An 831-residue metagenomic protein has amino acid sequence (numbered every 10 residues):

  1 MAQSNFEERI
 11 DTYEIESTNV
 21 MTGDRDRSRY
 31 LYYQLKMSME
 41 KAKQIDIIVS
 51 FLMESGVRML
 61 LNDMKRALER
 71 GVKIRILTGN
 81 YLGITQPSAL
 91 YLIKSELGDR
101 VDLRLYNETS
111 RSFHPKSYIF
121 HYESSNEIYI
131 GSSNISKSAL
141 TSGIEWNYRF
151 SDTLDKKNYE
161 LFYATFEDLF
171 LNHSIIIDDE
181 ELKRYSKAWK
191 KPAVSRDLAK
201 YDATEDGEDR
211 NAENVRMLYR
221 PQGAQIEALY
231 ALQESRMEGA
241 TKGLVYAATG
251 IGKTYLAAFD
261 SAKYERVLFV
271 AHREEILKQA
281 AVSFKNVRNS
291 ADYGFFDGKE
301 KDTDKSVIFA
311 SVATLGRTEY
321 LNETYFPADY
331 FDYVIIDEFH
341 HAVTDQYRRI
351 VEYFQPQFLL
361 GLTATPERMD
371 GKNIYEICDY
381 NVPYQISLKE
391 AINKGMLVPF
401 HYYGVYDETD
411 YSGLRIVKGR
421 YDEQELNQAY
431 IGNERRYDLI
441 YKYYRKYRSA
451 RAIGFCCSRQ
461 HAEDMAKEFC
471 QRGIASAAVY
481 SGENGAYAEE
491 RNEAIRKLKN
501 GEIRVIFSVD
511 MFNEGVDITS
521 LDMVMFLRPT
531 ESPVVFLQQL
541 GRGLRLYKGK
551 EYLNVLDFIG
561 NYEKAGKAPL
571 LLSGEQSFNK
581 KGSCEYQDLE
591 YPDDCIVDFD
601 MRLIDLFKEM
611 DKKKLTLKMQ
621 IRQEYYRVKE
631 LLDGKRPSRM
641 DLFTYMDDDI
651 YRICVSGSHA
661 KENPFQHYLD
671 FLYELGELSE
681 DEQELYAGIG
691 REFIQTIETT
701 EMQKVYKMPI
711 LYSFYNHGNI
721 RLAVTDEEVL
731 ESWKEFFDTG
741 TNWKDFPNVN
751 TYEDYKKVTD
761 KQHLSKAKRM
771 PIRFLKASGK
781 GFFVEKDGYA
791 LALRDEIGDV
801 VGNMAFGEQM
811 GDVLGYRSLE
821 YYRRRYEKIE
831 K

Functional and structural regions predicted by a protein language model:
M1-Q222, I226: PLD/PLD-like phosphodiesterase catalytic module centered on the HKD motif
A188-P221, R436-K446, R451-A452, S458-H461 (+1 more regions): Long, largely alpha-helical accessory region at the distal end of helicase-like NTP-driven motors
M237-D260: Walker A/P-loop
V267-V270, E274-I276, Q428-C470: Conserved strand-helix element at the start of the C-terminal RecA-like helicase core
K278, F295-F296, E300-D302, Y320-N322 (+2 more regions): Conserved helicase ATPase core of P-loop NTP-dependent helicases/translocases
H341-Y402: Post-DEXD/H (motif II) to motif III coupling segment of the RecA-like Helicase ATP-binding lobe
V382-I453: Conserved interdomain linker/interface between the two RecA-like ATPase lobes of SF2 helicase motors
P533-V535, R542-Q576: Conserved segment of the helicase C-terminal RecA-like domain
